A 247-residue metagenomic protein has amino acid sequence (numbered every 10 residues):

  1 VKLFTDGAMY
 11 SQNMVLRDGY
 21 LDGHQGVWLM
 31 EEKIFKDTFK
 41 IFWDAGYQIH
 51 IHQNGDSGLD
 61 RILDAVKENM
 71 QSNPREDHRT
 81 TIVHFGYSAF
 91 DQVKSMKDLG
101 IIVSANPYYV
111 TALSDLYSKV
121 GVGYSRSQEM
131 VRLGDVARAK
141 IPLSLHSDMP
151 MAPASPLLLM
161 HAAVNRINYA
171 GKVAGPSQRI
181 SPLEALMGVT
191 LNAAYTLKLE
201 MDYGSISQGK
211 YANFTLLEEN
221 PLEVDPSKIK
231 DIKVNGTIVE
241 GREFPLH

Functional and structural regions predicted by a protein language model:
V1-D60, S95-I102, P107-Y108, M160-A162: Metal-coordinating catalytic core of metallo-dependent amide/deamination hydrolases
T5-G7, G86, M149-M151: Glycine-rich beta-alpha junction loops
S11-N13, A154, D225, H247: Short helix/loop capping segments that flank catalytic or ligand/cofactor-binding pockets
K40-H50, S57-T80, K94, A105-E223 (+1 more regions): His/Asp/Glu-enriched, well-ordered alpha-helical/loop segment that forms or immediately abuts the divalent-metal
V83-Q92: Short, conserved secondary-structure transition motifs
